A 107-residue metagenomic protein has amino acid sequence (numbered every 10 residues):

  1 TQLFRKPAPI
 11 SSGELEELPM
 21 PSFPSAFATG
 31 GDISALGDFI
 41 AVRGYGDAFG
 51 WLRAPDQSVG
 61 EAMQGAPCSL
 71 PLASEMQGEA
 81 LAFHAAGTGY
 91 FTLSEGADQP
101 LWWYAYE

Functional and structural regions predicted by a protein language model:
T1-E107: Sequence/structural signature of beta-propeller domains
